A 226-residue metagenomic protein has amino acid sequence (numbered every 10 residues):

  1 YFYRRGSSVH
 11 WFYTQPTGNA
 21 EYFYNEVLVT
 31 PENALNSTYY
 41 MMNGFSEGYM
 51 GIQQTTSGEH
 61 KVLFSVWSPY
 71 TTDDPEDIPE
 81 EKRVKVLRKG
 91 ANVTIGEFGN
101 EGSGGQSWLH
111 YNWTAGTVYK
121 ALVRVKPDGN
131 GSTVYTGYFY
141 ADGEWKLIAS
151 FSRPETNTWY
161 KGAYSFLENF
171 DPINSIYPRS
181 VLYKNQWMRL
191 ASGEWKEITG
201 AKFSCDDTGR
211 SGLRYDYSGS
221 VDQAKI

Functional and structural regions predicted by a protein language model:
Y1-N36, A163, L167-N169, I173-I226: Activation corresponds to long, low-complexity, non-globular regions
Y1-V93, W108: Secretory/extracellular carbohydrate-interaction modules and structurally similar beta-sandwich "look-alikes"
E21, H60, T117, T133 (+1 more regions): Residues that flank catalytic or metal-binding motifs in active/ligand-binding sites
V27-P31, S68, V125-P127, A141 (+1 more regions): Short beta-strand segments enriched in hydrophobic/aromatic residues within well-folded beta-rich domains
V62-F64, Y135-G137, A224-I226: Generic recognition of long tandem-repeat/solenoid scaffolds
G96-Y119: Short, aromatic/His-centered strand-loop micro-motif at the edge of beta-sheets
W113-L147: Carbohydrate-binding surfaces in secreted/extracellular proteins
T133-Y183: An exposed acidic His-Trp-rich patch
